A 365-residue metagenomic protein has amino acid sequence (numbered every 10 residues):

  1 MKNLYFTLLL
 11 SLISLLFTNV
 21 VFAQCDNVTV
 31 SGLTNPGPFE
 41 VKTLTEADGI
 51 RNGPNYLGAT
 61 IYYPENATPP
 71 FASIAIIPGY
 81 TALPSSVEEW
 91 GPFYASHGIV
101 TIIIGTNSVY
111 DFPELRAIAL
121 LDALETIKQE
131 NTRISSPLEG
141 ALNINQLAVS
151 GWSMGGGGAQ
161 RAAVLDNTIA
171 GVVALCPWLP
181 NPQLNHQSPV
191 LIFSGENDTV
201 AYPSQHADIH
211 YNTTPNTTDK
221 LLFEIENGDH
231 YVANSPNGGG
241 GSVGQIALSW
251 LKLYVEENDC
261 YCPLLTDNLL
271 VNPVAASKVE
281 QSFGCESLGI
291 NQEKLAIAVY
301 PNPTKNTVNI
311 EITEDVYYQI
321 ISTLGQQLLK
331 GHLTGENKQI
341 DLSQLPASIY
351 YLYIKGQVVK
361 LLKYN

Functional and structural regions predicted by a protein language model:
Q24-P69: N-terminal cap/lid segment of alpha/beta-hydrolase-fold proteins
P69, E114-G157: Gly/Ser-rich "nucleophile elbow"/oxyanion-hole loop immediately N-terminal to the catalytic nucleophile in hydrolases
P70-G79: Short beta-strand element of the alpha/beta-hydrolase
S85-I104: Short amphipathic alpha-helix adjacent to the substrate-entry channel of hydrolases
I192-S194: Short beta-strand/loop motif that positions the catalytic acidic residue of the alpha/beta-hydrolase fold
S277-Y300, N365: Residue-level detector of functionally pivotal "anchor" positions at catalytic/ligand-binding pockets or at interdomain
G289-Q319, G335-I340, Q344: Glycine-centered coil/turn sites that cap beta-strands in beta-rich domains
A347-N365: C-terminal tail/sorting-segment detector
